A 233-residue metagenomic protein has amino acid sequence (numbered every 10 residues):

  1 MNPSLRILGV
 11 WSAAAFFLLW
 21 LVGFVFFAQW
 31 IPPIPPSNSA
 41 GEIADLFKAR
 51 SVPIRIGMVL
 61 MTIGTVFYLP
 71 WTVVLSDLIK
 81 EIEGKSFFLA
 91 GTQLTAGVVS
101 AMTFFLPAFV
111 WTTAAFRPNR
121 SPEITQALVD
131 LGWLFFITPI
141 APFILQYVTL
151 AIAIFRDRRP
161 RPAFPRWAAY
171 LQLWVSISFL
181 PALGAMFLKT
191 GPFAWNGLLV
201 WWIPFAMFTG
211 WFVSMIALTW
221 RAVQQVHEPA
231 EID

Functional and structural regions predicted by a protein language model:
M1-D233: Hydrophobic, aromatic-enriched alpha-helical segments typical of multi-pass transmembrane helices
